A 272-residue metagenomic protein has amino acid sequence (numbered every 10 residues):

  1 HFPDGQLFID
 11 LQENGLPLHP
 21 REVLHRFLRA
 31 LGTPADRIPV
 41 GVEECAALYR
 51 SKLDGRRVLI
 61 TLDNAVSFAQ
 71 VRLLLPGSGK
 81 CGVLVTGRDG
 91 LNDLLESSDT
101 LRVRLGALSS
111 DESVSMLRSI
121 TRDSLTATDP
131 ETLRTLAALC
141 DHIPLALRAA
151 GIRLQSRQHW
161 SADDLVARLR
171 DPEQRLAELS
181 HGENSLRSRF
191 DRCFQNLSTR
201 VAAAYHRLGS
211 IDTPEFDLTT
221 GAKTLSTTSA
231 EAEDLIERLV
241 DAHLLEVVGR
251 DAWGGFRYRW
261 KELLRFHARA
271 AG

Functional and structural regions predicted by a protein language model:
H1-G272: Aliphatic-rich helical/repeat scaffold segments used for oligomerization and domain docking
